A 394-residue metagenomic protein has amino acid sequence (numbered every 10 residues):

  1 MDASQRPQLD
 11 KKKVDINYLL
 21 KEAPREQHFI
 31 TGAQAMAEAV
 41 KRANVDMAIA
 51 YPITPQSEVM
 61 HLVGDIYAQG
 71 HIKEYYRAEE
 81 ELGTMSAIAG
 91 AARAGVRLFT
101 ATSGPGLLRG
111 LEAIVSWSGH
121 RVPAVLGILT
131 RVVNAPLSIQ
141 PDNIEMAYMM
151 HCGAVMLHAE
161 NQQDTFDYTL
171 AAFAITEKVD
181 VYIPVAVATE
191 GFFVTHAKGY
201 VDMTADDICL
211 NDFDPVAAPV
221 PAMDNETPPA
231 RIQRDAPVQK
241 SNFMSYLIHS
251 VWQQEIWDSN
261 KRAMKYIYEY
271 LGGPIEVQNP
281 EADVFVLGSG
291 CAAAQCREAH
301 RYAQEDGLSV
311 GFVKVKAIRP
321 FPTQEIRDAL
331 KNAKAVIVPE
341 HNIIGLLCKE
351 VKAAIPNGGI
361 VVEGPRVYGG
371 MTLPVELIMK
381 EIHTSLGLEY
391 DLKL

Functional and structural regions predicted by a protein language model:
D2-Y148, G153-M156, L170, E190 (+1 more regions): Thiamine diphosphate
L9, P184-E276: Conformationally flexible catalytic loops at phosphate/diphosphate-handling active centers
T31-A35, A263-V284, R297, R301: Glycine-/acidic-rich phosphate or pyrophosphate-binding loops and their flanking alpha/beta elements
R131-V132, T189-H196, G290-A292, I343 (+1 more regions): Glycine-rich beta-alpha junction loops
L137-I139, I256-G272, G288-Q295, V315-P322: A general structural motif
M156-P215, A335, H341, L377-L394: Structural signature of the thiamine diphosphate
C296-A329: Generic long, charged, amphipathic alpha-helical segments
V336-L394: Peripheral docking tails and interdomain loops at the edges of cofactor- or intermediate-handling domains
